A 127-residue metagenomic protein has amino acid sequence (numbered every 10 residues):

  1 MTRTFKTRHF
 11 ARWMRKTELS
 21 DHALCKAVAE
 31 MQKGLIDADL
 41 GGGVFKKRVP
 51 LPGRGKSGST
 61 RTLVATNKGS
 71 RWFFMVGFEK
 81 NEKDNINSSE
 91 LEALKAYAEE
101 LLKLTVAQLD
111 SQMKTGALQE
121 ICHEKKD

Functional and structural regions predicted by a protein language model:
M1-L19, S111-D127: Arg/Lys-rich, positively charged N-terminal/basic patches that mediate binding to nucleic acids
R3-L51: N-terminal first-folded block
K6, S20, L24, K56-S59 (+2 more regions): Amphipathic alpha-helical interface surfaces
D21, D37-D39, D84, D110 (+1 more regions): Acidic-enriched, low-complexity/disordered segments with a strong bias for Aspartate over Glutamate
I36-L40, P50, R54, S89 (+3 more regions): Alpha-helix boundary/capping detector
A38-F78, E82: Basic/aromatic recognition patch in beta-strand/loop cores that engages polyanionic ligands
A65-Q119, H123: Enriched for short, Lys/Arg-rich terminal
